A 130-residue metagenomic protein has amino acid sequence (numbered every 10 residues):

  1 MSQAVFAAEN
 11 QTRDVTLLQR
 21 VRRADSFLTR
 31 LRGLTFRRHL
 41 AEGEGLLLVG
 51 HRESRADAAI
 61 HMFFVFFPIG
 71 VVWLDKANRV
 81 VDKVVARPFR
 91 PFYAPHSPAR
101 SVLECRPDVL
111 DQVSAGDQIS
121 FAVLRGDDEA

Functional and structural regions predicted by a protein language model:
M1-A130: Compact, glycine-rich, soluble single-domain proteins
